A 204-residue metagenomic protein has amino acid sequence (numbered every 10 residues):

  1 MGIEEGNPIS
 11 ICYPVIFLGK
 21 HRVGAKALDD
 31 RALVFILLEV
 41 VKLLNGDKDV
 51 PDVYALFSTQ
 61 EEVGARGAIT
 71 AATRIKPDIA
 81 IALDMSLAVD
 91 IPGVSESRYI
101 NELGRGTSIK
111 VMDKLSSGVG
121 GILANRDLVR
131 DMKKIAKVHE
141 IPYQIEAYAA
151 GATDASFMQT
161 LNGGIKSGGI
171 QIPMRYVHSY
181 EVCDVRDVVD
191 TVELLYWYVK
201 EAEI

Functional and structural regions predicted by a protein language model:
M1-I204: N-terminal hydrophobic/helix-forming segments and targeting peptides
